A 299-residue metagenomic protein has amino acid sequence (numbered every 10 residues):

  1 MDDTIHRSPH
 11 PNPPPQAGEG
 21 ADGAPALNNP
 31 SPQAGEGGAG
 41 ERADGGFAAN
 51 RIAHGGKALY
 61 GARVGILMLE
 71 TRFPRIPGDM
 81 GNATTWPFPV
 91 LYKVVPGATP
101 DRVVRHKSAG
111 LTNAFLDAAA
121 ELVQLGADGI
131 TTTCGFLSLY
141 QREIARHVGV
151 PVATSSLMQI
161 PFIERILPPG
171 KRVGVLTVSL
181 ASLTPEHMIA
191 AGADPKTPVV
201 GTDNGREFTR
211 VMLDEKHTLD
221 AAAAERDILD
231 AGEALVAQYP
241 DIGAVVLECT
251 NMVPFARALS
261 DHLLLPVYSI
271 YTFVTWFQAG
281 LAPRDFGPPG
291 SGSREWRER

Functional and structural regions predicted by a protein language model:
D2-D3, G46-T112, T177-L219: N-terminal glycine-rich anion-binding loop in soluble enzyme alpha/beta folds
G18-E19, A34-E41: Glycine-biased, low-complexity coil/linker segments
R72, G129-Q141, A153-Q159, V178-S182 (+2 more regions): Gly/Ser/Thr-rich loops at beta-strand to alpha-helix junctions that form or flank small-molecule/cofactor-binding
R105-A118, A224-A231: Glycine-rich, highly charged phosphate/nucleotide-binding loops
V123-G126, E164, V236-Q238: Non-catalytic positions within long, well-ordered alpha-helices that form the structural scaffold/packing of enzyme
E143-L167, S260-Q278: Short, acidic/small-residue loops that bind anionic groups at enzyme active sites
A224-D241, P254: A short, acidic, amphipathic alpha-helical segment used as a generic capping/interface helix at domain edges
E248, M252, Y268-R299: C-terminal functional extensions of proteins
